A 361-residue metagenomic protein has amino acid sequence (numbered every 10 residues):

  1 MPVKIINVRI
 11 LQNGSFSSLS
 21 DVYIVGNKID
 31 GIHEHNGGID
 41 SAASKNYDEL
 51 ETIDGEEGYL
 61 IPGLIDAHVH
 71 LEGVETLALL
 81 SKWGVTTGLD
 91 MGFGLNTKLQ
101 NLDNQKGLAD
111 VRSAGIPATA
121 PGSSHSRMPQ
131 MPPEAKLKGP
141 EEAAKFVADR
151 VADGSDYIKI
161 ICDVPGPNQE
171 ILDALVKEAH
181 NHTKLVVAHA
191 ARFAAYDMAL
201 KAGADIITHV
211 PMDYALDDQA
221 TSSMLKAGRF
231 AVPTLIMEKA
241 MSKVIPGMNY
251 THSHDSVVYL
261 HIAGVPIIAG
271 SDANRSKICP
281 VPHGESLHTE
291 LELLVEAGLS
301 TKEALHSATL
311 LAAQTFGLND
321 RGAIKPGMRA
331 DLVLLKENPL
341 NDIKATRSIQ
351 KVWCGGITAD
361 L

Functional and structural regions predicted by a protein language model:
M1-S44, L334-D342, I357-T358: N-terminal metal-binding scaffold of metallo-dependent hydrolase/deaminase domains
V3-I5, A42-A78, K82, T86: Replace "His-x-His-based motif
V8, H306, P326-L361: C-terminal cap of metal-dependent C-N hydrolases
V8, N27, E57, H68 (+13 more regions): Divalent metal-coordination and catalytic microenvironments
L77-V186, A220, A227-A240: Divalent-metal coordination cores built from histidine and acidic residues
I160-D255, N274-R275, G298, Q314: Active-site core of metal-dependent hydrolases
S253-N338: His/Asp/Glu-enriched, well-ordered alpha-helical/loop segment that forms or immediately abuts the divalent-metal
